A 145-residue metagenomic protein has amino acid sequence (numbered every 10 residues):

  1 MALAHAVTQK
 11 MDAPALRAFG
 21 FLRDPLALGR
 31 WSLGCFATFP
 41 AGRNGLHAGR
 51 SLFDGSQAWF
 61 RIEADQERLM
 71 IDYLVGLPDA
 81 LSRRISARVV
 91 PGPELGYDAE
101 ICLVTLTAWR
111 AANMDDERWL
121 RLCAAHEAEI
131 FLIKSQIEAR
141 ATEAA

Functional and structural regions predicted by a protein language model:
M1-R43: Hydrophobic ligand-binding cavity/cleft-lining segments
A2-T8, Q57, M70, R84 (+1 more regions): Intrinsic-disorder/low-complexity, polar/charged segments enriched in Ser/Thr/Lys/Arg/Asp/Glu/Gln
T8-D12, R61, R88: Generic structural detector for well-ordered beta-strands
M11-A13, V75, R110: Short beta-strand-to-loop capping motifs
R17-L22, L28, G49, I62 (+3 more regions): Hydrophobic pocket/interface hotspot
G29-L33, A37-R84, L95-Y97, A128 (+1 more regions): Glycine-rich portal/gate segments that line the openings of hydrophobic small-molecule binding cavities
L77-A139, A144: Beta-strand/loop substructures that line and gate deep hydrophobic ligand-binding cavities in soluble
